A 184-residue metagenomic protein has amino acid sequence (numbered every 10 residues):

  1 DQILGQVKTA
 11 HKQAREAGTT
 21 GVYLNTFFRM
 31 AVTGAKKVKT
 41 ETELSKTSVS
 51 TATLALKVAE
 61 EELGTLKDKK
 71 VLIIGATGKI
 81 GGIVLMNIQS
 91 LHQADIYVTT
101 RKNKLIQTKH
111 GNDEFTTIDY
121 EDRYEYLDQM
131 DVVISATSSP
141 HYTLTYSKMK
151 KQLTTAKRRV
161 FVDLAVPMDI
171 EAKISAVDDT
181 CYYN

Functional and structural regions predicted by a protein language model:
D1-E62, L66: Glycine/serine-rich phosphate-binding loop and adjoining beta1-alpha1 elements at the start of nucleotide-handling
Q2, K79, A165: Charged, alpha-helix-enriched surfaces in structured cytosolic catalytic cores of large nucleotide-utilizing machines
G64-K69, T155: Short helix-loop-beta connector
D68, I83-L91, Q129-S138: N-terminal loops that bind phosphate or other acidic moieties and the adjacent beta-alpha structural core
K69-K70, D95, R158: Residues that mark the start of a beta-strand
I74, I80-G82, Q89-G111: NAD(P)-binding Rossmann-fold cofactor-contacting core
K79-V84, Y142-L144: Short glycine/serine/threonine-rich phosphate/pyrophosphate-binding segments that cradle anionic phosphate groups
T108-N184: Rossmann-like adenosine-cofactor binding region
